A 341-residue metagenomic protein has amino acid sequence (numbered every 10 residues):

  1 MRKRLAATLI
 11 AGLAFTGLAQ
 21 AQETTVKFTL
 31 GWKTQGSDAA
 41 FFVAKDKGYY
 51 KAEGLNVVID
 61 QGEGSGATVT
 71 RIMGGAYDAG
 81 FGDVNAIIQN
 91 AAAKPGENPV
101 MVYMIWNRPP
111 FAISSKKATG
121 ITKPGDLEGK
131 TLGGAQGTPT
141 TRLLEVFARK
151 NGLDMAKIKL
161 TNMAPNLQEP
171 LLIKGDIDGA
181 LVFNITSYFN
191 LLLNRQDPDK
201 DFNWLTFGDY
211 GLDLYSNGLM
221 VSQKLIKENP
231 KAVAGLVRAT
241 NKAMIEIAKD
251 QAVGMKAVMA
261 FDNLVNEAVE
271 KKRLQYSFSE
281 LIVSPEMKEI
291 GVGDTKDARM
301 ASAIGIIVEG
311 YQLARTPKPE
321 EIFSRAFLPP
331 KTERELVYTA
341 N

Functional and structural regions predicted by a protein language model:
M1-A7: Bacterial N-terminal signal peptides that target proteins for export
F15-A21: Sec/Tat signal peptide C-region and signal peptidase I cleavage site
Q22-K174, D178-I185, D201-F207, D213: Short, glycine-/small- and polar/acidic-enriched structural segments that line small-molecule recognition paths
A112-S114, G218-V221, L225-I226: Short glycine- and hydrophobic/aromatic-rich loop-to-beta-strand nucleating segment in the catalytic cores
M155-I158, D199-F202, L264-Y276, L313-E321: Short, surface-exposed acidic
K227-Q312: Secondary-structure end/capping motifs
M300-N341: Conserved C-terminal helix/tail region of periplasmic/extracytoplasmic solute-binding proteins
